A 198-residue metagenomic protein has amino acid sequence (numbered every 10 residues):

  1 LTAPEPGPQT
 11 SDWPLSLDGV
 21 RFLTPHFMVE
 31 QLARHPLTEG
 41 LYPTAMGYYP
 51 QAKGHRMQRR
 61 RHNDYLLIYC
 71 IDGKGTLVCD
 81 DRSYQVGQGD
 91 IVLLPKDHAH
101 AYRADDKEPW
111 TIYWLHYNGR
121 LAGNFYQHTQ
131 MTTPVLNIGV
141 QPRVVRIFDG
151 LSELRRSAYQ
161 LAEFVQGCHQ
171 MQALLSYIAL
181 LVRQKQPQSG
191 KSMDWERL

Functional and structural regions predicted by a protein language model:
L1-Y42, V135-L136, L154, A158 (+1 more regions): A short, N-terminal "cap"/entry segment at the start of jelly-roll beta-barrel domains of the cupin/DSBH fold
T38-T132: N-terminal regulatory/effector-sensing and dimerization cores that precede helix-turn-helix DNA-binding domains
Q58, S83, L161-F164, K185-S189: Hydrophobic/aromatic-rich alpha-helical bundle segments in the mid-to-C-terminal region
L67, C168-S176: Hydrophobic alpha-helical segments that form the core of small-molecule binding pockets and/or dimer interfaces
I71, V145-Y159, L175, A179: Regular secondary-structure segments
N124, I178-L181, K185: A short secondary-structure junction motif
Q127-D149: Aromatic/histidine-rich interaction motifs
Q141-V145, E153, Q166-M171, V182-L198: A short, Lys/Arg-enriched amphipathic alpha-helix from helix-turn-helix/homeodomain DNA-binding modules
